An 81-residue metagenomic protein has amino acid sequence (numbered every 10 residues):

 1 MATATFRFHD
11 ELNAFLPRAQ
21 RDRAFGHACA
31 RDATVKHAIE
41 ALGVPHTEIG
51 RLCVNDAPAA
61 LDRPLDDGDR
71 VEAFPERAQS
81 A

Functional and structural regions predicted by a protein language model:
M1-A81: Ubiquitin-like/PB1-type beta-grasp interaction modules and other compact soluble beta-rich domains
